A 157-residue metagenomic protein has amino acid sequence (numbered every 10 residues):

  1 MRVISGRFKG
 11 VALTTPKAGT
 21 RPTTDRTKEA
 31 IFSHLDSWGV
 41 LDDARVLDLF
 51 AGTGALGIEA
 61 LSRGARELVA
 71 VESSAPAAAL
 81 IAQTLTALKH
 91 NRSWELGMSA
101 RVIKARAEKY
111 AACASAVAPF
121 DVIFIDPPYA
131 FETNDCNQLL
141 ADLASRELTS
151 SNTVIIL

Functional and structural regions predicted by a protein language model:
M1-L157: Class I S-adenosyl-L-methionine-dependent methyltransferase catalytic core
